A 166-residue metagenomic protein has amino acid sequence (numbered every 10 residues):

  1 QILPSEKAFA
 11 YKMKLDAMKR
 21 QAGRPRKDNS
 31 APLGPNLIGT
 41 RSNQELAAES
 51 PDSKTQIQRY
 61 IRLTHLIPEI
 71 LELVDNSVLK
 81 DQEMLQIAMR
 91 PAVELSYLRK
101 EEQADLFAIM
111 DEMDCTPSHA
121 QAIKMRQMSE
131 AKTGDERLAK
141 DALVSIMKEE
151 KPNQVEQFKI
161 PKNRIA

Functional and structural regions predicted by a protein language model:
Q1-A166: Accessory, typically intrinsically disordered or conformationally flexible segments
